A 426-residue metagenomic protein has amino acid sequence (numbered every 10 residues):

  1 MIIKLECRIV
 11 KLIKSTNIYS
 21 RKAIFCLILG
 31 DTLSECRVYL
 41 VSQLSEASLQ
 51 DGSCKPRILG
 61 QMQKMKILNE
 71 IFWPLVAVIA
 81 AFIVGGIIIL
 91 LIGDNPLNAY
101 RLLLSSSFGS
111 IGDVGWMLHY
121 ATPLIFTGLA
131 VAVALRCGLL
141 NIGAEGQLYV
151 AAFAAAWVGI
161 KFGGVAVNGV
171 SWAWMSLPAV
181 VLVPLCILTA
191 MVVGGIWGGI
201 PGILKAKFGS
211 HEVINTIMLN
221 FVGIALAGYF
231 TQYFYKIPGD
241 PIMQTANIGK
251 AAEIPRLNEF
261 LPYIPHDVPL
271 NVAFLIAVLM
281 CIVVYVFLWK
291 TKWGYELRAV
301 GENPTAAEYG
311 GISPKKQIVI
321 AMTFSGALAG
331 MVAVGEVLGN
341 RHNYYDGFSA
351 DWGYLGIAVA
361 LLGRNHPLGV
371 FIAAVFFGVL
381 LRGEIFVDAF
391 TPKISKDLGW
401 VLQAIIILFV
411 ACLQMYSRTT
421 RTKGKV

Functional and structural regions predicted by a protein language model:
I2, C7, S20-D31, E35-V76 (+1 more regions): Transmembrane alpha-helical segments of polytopic membrane transport and secretion proteins
I58-A80, F230, E302, Y309-K316 (+1 more regions): Cytosolic-side transmembrane-helix boundaries in multi-pass membrane proteins
I58-T127, N168-A173, V180-V181, L185: Membrane-interfacial amphipathic/re-entrant helices at transmembrane-helix boundaries
I88-I92, S107-V165, I187-S210, A306 (+3 more regions): Single transmembrane alpha-helix segments in multi-pass membrane proteins
D94-N98, L135-A154, A206-N215, R341-Y354 (+4 more regions): Short, non-helical or kinked segments that cap or interrupt transmembrane helices
E212, T216, N220-L288, L398: Transmembrane helix-bundle core of multi-pass membrane transporters and related energy-transducing complexes
L261-N343, P367-L368, I372: Helix-loop-helix "hairpin" substructures at the membrane interface of multi-pass membrane proteins
T323-A404: Transmembrane alpha-helical segments in multi-pass inner-membrane proteins
